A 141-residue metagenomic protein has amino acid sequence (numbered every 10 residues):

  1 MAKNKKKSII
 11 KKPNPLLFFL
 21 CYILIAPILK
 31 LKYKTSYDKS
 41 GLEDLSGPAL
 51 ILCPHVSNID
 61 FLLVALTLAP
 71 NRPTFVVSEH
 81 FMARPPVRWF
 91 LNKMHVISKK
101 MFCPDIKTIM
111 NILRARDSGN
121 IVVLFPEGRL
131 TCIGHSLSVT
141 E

Functional and structural regions predicted by a protein language model:
M1-A2, V96: Soluble, non-transmembrane catalytic domains of enzymes that act on hydrophobic metabolites at membranes
K5-L24: Helix-enriched interaction subdomains in cytosolic or periplasmic regions, typified by TIR/SEFIR signaling/NADase cores
L31-E141: Soluble catalytic domains of membrane acyltransferases
